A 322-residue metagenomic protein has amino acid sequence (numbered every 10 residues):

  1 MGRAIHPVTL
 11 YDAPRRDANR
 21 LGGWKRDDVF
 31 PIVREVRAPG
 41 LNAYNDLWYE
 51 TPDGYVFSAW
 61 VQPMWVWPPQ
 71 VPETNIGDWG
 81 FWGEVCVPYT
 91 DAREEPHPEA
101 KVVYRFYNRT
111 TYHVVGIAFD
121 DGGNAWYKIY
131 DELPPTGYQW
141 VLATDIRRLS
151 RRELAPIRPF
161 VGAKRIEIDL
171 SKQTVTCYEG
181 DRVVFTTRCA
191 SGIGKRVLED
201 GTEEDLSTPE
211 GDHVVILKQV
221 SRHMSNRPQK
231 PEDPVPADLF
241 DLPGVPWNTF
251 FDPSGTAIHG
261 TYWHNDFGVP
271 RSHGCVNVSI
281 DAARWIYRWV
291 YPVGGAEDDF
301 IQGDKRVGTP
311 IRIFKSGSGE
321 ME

Functional and structural regions predicted by a protein language model:
M1-A43, N75-G122: Beta-loop motif signature
M1-G2, D46-Y89, K128-A163: Boundary regions of SH3-family modules and the immediately adjacent low-complexity/disordered segments in eukaryotic
I5-P7, D46, V87, N124 (+7 more regions): Extracytoplasmic
L10-D12, N19-R20, G40-L41, W60 (+5 more regions): Short, solvent-exposed loop/turn elements at domain surfaces
G22-D28, Y49, Y104, Q173 (+1 more regions): Solvent-exposed, polar/charged alpha-helical surfaces in well-ordered, non-transmembrane soluble domains, broadly
N42-E50, G122-K128, L242: Short aromatic-glycine-enriched beta-strand elements
K101-R105, T111, G116-I216: Cell wall/extracellular polymer interaction/catalysis modules
P159-V161, V197, S207-E210, L217 (+1 more regions): Exported/periplasmic cell-wall-interacting domains
